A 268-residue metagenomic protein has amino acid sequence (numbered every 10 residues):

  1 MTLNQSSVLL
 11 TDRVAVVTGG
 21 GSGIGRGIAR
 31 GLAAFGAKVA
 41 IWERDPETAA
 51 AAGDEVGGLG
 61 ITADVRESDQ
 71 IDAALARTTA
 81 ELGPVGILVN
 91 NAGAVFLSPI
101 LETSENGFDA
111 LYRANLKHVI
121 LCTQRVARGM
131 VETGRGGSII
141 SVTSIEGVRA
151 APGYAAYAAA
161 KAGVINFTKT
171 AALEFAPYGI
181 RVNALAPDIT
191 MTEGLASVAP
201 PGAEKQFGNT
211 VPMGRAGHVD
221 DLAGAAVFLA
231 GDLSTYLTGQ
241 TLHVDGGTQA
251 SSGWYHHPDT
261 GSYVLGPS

Functional and structural regions predicted by a protein language model:
V14, G21-G23: Conserved glycine-rich cofactor-binding loop
P99-I100, S104-Y112, F207: Substrate-binding pocket helix/loop in short-chain dehydrogenase/reductase
L101, R149-A155, P177, G214 (+1 more regions): Active-site loop immediately N-terminal to the catalytic Tyr-X3-Lys motif of short-chain dehydrogenase/reductase
E105, A184, K205-L237, V244-G246: C-terminal helical subdomain
T123, A160, T168: Active-site helix of classical SDR
R128, L173-P177, T235: Alpha-helical segment proximal to the catalytic Tyr-Lys
S144: Residue(s) in the substrate-gating loop at a strand-loop-helix junction that position the organic substrate next
